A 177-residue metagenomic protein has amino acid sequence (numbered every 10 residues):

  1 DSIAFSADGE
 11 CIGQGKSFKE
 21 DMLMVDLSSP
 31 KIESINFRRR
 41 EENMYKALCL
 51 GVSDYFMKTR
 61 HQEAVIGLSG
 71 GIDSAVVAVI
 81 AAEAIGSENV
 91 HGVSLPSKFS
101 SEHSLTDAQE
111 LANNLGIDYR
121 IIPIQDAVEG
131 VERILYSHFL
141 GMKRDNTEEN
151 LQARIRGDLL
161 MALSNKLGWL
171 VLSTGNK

Functional and structural regions predicted by a protein language model:
D1-C49: C-terminal beta-strand edge segments of enzyme domains
I3-A4, C11-I12, M24, V65-G67 (+5 more regions): Structured core elements
K19-D26, N89-S94, K98, E102-T147 (+1 more regions): A conserved beta-strand->alpha-helix junction
N43-V65, G157-L163: Phosphate/ATP-binding catalytic cores across multiple sugar-kinase/actin-like superfamilies, primarily ASKHA
S53-Q62, E83, S87-V90, G130-R133 (+2 more regions): Conserved helix-loop functional segments at active or binding sites
Q62-L68, I72-Q109: ATP-dependent adenylation/pyrophosphate-handling site
G71, A112, L172: Residue-level signal for inorganic ion chemistry
I85, L115, H138-K177: Active-site adenylate/phosphate-handling loop in enzymes that bind or generate adenylated species
